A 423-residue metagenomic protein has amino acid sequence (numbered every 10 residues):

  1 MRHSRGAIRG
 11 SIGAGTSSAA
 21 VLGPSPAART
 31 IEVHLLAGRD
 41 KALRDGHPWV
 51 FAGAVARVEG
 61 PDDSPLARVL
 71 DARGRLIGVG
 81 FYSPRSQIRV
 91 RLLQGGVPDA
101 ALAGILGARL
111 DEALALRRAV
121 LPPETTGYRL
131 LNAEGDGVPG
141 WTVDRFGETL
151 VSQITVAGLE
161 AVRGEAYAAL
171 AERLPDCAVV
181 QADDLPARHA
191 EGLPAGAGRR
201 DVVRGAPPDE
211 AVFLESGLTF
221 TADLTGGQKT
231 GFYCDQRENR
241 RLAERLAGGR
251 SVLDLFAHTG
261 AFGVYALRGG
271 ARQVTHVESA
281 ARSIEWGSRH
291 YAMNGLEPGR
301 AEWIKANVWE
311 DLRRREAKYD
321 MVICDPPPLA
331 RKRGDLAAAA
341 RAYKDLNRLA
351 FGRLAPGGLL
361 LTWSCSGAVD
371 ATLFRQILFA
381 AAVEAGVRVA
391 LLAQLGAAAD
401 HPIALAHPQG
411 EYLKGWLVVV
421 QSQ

Functional and structural regions predicted by a protein language model:
M1-G147: Non-catalytic accessory regions of SAM-dependent methyltransferases
L131-D144, E160-F232: Non-catalytic substrate-recognition/targeting regions of SAM-dependent transferases
G249-H258: Conserved class I S-adenosyl-L-methionine
T259-A271: Conserved SAM-binding loop of SAM-dependent methyltransferases across substrates and taxa, primarily the Class I
Q273-E278: Conserved SAM-binding motif I beta-strand of class I
R282-D320: S-adenosyl-L-methionine
Y319-L349: Mobile active-site "lid"/loop adjacent to the S-adenosyl-L-methionine
D345, L359-Q423: C-terminal catalytic and target-recognition region of SAM-dependent MTase-like enzymes, primarily methyltransferases
